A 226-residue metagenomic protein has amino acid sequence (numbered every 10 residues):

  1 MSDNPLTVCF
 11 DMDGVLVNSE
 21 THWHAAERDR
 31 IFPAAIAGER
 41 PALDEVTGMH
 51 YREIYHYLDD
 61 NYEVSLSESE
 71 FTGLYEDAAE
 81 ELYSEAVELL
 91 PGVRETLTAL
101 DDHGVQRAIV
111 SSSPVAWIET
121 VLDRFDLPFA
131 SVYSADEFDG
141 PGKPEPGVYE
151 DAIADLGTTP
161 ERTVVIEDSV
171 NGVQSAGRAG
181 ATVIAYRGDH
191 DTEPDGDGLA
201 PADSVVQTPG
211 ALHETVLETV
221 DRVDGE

Functional and structural regions predicted by a protein language model:
M1-P5, D101, V115, E119-E226: Asp-based, Mg2+/Mn2+-dependent phosphohydrolase catalytic module
S2-Q106, A116: N-terminal helical cap/lid subdomain that shapes the substrate entry/recognition surface in HAD-like hydrolases
L82, R107, F138-G142: Short, surface-exposed loop/turn motifs that are enriched in glycine and acidic residues and include a nearby proline
V110: Oxyanion-binding "anion nests"
